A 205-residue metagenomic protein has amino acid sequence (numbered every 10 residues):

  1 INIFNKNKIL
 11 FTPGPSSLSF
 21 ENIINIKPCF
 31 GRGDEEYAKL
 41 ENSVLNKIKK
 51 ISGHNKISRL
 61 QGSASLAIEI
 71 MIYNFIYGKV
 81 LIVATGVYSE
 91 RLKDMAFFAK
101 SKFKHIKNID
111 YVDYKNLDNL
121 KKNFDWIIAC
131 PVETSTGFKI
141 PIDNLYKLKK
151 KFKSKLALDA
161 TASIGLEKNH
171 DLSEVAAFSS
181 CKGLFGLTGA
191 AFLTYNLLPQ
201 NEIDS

Functional and structural regions predicted by a protein language model:
F4-R59: A glycine-/small-polar-enriched, mobile loop at the entrance of the PLP active site in fold-type I
S17, C181-S205: Active-site C-terminal subdomain of aminotransferase-like
H54-L81, T85-K93: Conserved beta-loop-alpha segment that forms the PLP phosphate-binding cup at the N-terminus of a helix
V83-K122, V132-E133, F138-K139: Gly/Ser-rich phosphate-binding catalytic loop and adjacent alpha/beta segment that cradle a phosphoryl group at enzyme
V112-G165: Active-site phosphate-binding strand-loop segment of PLP-dependent enzymes
H170-C181: Conserved active-site segment immediately N-terminal to the catalytic lysine that forms the internal aldimine
